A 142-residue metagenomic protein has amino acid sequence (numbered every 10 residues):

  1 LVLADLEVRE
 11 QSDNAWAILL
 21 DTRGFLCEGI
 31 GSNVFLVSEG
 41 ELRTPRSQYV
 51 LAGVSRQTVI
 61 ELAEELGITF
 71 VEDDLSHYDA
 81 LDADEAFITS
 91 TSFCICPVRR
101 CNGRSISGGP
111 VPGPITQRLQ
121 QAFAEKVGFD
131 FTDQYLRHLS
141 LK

Functional and structural regions predicted by a protein language model:
L1-K142: Helix-start/capping segments and mature chain N-termini
